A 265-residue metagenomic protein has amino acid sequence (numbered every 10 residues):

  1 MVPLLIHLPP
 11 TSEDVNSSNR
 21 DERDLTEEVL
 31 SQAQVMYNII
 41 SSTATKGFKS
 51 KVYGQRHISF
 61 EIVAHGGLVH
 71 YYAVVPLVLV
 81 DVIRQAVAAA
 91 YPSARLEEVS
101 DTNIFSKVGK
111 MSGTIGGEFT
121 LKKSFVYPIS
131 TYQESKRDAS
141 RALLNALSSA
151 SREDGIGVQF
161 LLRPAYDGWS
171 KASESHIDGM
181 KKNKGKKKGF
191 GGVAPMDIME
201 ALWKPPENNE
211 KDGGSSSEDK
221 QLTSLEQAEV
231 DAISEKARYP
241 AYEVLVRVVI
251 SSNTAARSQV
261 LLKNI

Functional and structural regions predicted by a protein language model:
M1-I265: Extended, folded cores of ATP/NTP-driven motor/assembly subunits in large transport and secretion machines
